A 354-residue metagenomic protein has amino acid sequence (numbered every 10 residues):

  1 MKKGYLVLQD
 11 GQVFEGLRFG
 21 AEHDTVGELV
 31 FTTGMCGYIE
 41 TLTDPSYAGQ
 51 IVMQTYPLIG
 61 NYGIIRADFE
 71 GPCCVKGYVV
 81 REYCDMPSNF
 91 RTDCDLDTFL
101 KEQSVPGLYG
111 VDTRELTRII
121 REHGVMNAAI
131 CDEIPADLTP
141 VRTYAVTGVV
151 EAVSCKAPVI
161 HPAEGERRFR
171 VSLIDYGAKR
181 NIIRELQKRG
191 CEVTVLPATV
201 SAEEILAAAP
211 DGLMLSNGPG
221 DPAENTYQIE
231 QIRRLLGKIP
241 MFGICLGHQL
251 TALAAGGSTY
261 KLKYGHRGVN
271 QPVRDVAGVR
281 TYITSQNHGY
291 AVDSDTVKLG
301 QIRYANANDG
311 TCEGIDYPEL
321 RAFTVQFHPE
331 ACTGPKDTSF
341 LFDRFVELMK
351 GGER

Functional and structural regions predicted by a protein language model:
M1-E203, A207-A208, P222, C332 (+1 more regions): RNA-binding accessory domains that recognize and position tRNA/RNA substrates
P106, R170, P240-F242, S258 (+1 more regions): Proline-centered loop/turn at the N-terminus of a beta-strand
D112, C245, H288, H328: Active-site glycine-centered loops adjacent to acidic/histidine catalytic or metal-binding residues that shape
G165-V171, G278-T281, Y317-A322: Beta-strand-turn-beta hairpins that frame and shape the catalytic cleft of phosphate-ester-processing enzymes
R170-D175, T284-S285, F323-F327: Active-site-proximal beta-strand elements of phosphoester/diester hydrolases
D211-G212, N217-I283, G289, G334-R344 (+1 more regions): Cysteine-nucleophile active-site neighborhood
R280-E319, E353: Catalytic beta-strand/loop cores that center a nucleophilic Ser/Cys/Thr and support acyl-enzyme chemistry
G314-R354: A glycine-centered loop/beta-turn motif at secondary-structure junctions
